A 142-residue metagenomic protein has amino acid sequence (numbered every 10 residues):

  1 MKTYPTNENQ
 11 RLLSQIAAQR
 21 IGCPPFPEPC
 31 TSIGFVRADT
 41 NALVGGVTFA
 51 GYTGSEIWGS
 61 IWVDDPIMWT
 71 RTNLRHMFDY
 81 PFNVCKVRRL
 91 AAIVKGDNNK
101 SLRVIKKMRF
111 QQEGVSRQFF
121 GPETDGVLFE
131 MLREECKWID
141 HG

Functional and structural regions predicted by a protein language model:
M1-C23, H141: Short amphipathic alpha-helix that is part of the acyltransferase structural core
P29-V44: Conserved beta-hairpin
G54-D65, I93: Conserved acetyl-CoA binding element of GNAT-fold acetyltransferases
D64-R75, N98-L102: Conserved glycine-rich acetyl-CoA-binding loop
N83-V94: Conserved GNAT acetyl-CoA-binding A-motif
I93, Q111-G126: Conserved catalytic-core motifs of GNAT/GCN5-like acyltransferases
D97-G114: Conserved active-site alpha-helix within GNAT-family acetyltransferase domains
F119-G142: C-terminal "cap" of GNAT-fold acetyltransferases
